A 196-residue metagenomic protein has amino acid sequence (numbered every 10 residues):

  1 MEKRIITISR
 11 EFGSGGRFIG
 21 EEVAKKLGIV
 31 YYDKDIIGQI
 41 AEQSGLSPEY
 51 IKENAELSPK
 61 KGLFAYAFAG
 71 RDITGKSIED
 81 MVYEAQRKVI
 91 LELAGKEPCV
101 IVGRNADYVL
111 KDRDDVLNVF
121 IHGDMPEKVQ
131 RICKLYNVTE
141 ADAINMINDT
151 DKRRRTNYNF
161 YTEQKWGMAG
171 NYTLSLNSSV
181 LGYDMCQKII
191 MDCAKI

Functional and structural regions predicted by a protein language model:
E2-E11, E97: Pre-Walker A (Motif I) flank of P-loop NTPase domains
I8-E21: Glycine-rich phosphate-binding P-loop
V30-A41: Short beta-strand-centered segment that lines the nucleotide-binding/catalytic pocket of NTP-utilizing
A41-P98: ATP-dependent small-molecule kinase phosphotransfer cores that center on conserved nucleotide phosphate-binding segments
P59-Y66, T139-D184: Small-molecule kinase domains that catalyze NTP-dependent phosphoryl transfer to phosphate-bearing small molecules
R87, Y183-M191: Short, amphipathic alpha-helical "lid/cap" segments that border enzyme active or binding sites
L93, V109-D112: RNA pseudouridine synthases
D112-K134, E140-N148: Conserved phosphate-donor/acceptor-positioning beta-strand/loop module used by diverse small-molecule
